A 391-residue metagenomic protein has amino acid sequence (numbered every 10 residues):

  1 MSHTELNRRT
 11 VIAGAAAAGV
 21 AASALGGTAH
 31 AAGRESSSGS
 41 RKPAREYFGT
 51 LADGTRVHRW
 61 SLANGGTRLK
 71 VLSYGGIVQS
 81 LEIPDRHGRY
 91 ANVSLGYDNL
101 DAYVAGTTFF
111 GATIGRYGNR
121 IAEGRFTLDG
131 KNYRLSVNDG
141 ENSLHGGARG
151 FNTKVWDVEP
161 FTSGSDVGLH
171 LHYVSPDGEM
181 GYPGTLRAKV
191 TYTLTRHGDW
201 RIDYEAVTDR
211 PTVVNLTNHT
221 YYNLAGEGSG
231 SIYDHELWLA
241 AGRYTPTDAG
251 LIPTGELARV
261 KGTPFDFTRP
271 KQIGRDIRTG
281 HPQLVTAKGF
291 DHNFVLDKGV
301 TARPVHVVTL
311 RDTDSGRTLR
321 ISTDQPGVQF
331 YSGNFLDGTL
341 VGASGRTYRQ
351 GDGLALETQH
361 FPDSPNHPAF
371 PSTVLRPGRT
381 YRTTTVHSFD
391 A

Functional and structural regions predicted by a protein language model:
S2-L6, G14, L25, R34-A391: An exposed, glycine/acidic-rich loop-and-rim segment of catalytic or binding clefts
A18-G19, A29: Cleavable N-terminal signal peptides
